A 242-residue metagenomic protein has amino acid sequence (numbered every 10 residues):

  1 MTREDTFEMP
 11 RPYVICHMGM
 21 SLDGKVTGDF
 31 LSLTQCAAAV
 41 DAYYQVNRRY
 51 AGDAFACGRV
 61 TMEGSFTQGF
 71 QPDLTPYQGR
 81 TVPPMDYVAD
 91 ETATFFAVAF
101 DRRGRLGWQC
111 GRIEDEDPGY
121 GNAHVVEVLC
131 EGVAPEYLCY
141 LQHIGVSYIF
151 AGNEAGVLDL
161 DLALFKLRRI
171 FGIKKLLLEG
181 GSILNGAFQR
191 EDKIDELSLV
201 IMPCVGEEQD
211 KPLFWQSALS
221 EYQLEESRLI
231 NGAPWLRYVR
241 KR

Functional and structural regions predicted by a protein language model:
T2-R242: Enzymes that bind and transform nitrogen-containing heteroaromatic metabolites
